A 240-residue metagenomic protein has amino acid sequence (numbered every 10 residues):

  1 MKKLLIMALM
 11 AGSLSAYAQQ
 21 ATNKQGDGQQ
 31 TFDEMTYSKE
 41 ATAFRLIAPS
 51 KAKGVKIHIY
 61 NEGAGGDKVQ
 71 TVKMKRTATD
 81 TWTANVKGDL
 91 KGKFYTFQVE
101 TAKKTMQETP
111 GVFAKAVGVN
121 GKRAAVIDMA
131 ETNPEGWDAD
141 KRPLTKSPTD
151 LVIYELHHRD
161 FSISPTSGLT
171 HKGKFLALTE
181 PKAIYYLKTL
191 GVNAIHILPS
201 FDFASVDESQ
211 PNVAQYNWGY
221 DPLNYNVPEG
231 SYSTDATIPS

Functional and structural regions predicted by a protein language model:
M1-A21: Bacterial Sec-dependent N-terminal signal peptides
Y17-A43, K73-E155, D160-G173: The feature marks proteins involved in alpha-glucan
L46, F97, L156, I197 (+1 more regions): Conserved, mostly hydrophobic/aromatic
I47-G54, H157: Short proline/glycine-enriched turn/loop motifs at strand-loop junctions of beta-rich domains
Y60-G66, A102: Change "in extracellular beta-sheet-rich domains … of secreted and cell-surface proteins" to "in beta-sheet-rich domains
R159-I195: A conserved hydrophobic secondary-structure block that centers on an alpha-helix together with its immediately flanking
S167-A177, D207-S240: Aromatic- and acidic-residue-enriched carbohydrate-binding clefts of CAZyme catalytic domains
L187-N212: Carboxylate/His-rich catalytic cores and anion/metal-binding grooves
